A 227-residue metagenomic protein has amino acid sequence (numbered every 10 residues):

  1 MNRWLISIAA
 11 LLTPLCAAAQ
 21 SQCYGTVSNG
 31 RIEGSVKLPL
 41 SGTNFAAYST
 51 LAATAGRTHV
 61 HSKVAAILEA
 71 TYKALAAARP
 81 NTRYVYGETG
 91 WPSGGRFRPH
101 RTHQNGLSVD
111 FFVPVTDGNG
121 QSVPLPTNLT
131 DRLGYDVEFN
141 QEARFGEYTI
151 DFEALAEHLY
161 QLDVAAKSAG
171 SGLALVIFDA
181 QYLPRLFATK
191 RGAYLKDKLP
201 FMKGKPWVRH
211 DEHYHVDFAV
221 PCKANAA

Functional and structural regions predicted by a protein language model:
W4-T13: Sec-dependent N-terminal signal peptides
L15-A227: Extracytoplasmic glycan-interaction modules
